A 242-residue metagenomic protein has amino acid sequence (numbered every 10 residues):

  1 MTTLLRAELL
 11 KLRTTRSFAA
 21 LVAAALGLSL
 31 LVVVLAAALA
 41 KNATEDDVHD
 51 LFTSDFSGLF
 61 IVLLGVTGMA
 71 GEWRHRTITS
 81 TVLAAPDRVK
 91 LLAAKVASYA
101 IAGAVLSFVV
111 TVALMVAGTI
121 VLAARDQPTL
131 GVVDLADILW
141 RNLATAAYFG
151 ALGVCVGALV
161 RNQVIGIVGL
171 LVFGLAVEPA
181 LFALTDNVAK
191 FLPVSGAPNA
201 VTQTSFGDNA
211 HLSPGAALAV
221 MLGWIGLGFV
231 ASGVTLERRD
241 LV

Functional and structural regions predicted by a protein language model:
M1-V22, R161: Aromatic- and glycine-rich beta-strand/loop motifs that create alpha-glucan
E8, A85-D87, V156, N162 (+1 more regions): Generic structural signal for small/hydrophobic residues in well-ordered secondary structure, especially within
K11, A70, T81-L83, G153 (+1 more regions): Helix-capping/transition residues at the boundaries of transmembrane alpha-helices and the short helical linkers
R16-T67, L92-V160, V172, A176-E178 (+2 more regions): Secretory targeting signals
G27, Q163-P198: Transmembrane helix segments
L39-A43, W73, T77, A117 (+7 more regions): Membrane-interfacial segments
T67-I101: Helix-loop-helix units of permease transmembrane domains in multi-pass membrane transporters, especially ABC
V220-V242: Junction motif at the cytosolic side of a transmembrane helix
